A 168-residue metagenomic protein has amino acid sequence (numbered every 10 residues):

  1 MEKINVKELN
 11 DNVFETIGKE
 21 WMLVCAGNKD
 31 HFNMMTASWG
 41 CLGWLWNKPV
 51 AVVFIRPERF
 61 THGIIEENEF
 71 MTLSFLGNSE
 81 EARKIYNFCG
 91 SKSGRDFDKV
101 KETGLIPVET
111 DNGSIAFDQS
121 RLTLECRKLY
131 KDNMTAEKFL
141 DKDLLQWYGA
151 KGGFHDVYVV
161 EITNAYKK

Functional and structural regions predicted by a protein language model:
M1-A37, C41-K168: Active-site-proximal mixed secondary-structure blocks
